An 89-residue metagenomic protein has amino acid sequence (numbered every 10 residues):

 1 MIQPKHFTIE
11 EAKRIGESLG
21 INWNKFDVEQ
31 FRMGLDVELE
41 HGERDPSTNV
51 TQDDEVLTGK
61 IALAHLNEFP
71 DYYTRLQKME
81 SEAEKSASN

Functional and structural regions predicted by a protein language model:
M1-N89: A charge-rich, low-complexity, intrinsically flexible signal that marks solvent-exposed coils, linkers, repeats
